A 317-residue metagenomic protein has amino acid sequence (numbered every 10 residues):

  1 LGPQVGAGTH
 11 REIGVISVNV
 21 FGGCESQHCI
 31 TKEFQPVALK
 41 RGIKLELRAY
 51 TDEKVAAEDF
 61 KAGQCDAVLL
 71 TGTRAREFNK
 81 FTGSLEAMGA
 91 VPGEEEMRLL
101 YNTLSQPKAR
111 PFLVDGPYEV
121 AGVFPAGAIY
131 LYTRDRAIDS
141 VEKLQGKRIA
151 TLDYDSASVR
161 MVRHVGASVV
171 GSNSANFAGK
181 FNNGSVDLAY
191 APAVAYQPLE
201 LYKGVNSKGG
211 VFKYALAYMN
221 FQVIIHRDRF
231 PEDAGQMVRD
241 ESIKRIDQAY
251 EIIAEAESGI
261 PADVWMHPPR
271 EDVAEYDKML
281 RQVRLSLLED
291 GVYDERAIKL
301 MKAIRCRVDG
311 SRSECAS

Functional and structural regions predicted by a protein language model:
L1, V5-G6, E58-K61, T71-H164 (+1 more regions): Contiguous mixed-secondary-structure segments that line small-molecule binding/active-site clefts of soluble domains
L1-K32: Extracytoplasmic "Venus flytrap"
G23-T31, A49-E53, T71, T151 (+4 more regions): Solvent-exposed, acidic/flexible segments
T31, Q35, K54-A57, V159-V162 (+3 more regions): Extracytoplasmic/secreted envelope proteins and their assembly/folding machinery, especially bacterial periplasmic
Q35-Y50, K143-R148, V159-N173: A local structural motif
I43, F60-L70, A167-S168, N183-P192: Alpha-to-beta junction loops
E46-E58, D153-S156, S168-N183: Short helix-initiation/N-cap motifs at beta->coil->alpha
G72-T82, A178-N183, L188-K213: A ligand-binding cleft/hinge motif common to bilobed small-molecule-binding domains
